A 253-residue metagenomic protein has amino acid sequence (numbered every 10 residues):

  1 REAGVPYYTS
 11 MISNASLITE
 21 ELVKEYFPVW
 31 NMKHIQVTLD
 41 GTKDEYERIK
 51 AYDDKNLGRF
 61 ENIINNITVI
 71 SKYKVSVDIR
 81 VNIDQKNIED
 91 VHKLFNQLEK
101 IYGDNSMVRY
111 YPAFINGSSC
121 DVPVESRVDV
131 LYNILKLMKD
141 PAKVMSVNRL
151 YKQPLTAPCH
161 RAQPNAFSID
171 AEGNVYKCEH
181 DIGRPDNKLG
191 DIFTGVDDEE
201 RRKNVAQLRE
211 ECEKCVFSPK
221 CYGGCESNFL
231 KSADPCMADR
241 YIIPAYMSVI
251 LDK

Functional and structural regions predicted by a protein language model:
R1-A113: Radical SAM/AdoMet-radical enzyme domain recognition
P6, Q163, R209-C212: A structure-centric signal for secondary-structure junctions around beta-strands
L17-T19, D44-E45, K86-I88, S118-C120 (+4 more regions): Flexible loop/turn segments at secondary-structure boundaries
Y46, C159, L189-I192: Short clusters of hydrophobic/aromatic residues that line enzyme substrate/ligand-binding pockets
I67, F95, I134-L135, F193: A generic alpha-helix structural signal
S76, M107-R109, A113-R184, K220: A C-terminal junction/extension of Radical SAM enzymes
H180-K253: Flexible mid-to-C-terminal extensions adjoining Fe-S/redox cofactors in radical SAM and related proteins
